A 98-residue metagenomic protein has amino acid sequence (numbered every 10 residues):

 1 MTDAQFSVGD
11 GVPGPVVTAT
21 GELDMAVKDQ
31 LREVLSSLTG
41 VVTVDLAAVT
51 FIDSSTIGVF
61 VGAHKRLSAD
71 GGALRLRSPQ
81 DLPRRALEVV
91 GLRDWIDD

Functional and structural regions predicted by a protein language model:
T2-A4, V12-P13, D70-G72, D94: A short helix-to-beta-strand connector/capping loop
D3-E33, T50: STAS-typified acidic loop motif
F6, D97-D98: Generic preference for hydrophobic/aromatic residues in regular secondary structure cores
M25-I96: Amphipathic alpha-helical interaction surfaces in cytosolic regulatory modules
